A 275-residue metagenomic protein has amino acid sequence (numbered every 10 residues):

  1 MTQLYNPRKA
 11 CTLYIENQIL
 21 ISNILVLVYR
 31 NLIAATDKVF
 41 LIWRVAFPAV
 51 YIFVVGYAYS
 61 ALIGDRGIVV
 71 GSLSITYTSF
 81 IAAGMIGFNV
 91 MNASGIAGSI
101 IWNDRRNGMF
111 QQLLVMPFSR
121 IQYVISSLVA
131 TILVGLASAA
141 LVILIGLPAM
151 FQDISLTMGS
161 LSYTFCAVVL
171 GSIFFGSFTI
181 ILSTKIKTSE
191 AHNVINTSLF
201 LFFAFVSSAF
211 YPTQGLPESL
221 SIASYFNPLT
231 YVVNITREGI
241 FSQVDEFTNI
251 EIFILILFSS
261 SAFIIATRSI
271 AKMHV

Functional and structural regions predicted by a protein language model:
T2-A49, G108: Aromatic- and glycine-rich beta-strand/loop motifs that create alpha-glucan
T2-R8, L62, I240-Q243, F253-V275: Junction motif at the cytosolic side of a transmembrane helix
N23-L25, T36-G64, T78-A93, L136-S138 (+2 more regions): Hydrophobic alpha-helical transmembrane segments of multi-pass membrane transport/permease proteins
A34, S155, S207-S261: Membrane-interfacial helix-loop-helix junctions in multi-pass membrane proteins
Y57-I63, S183-F226: Transmembrane helix segments
G71-I100, A167-S172, S177: Hydrophobic alpha-helical transmembrane segments of membrane proteins
A93-F118, V275: Transmembrane helix boundary and interhelical loop/hinge segments in multi-pass membrane proteins
R120-N196, L201, V244-S269: Alpha-helical transmembrane segments and their short interhelical loops
